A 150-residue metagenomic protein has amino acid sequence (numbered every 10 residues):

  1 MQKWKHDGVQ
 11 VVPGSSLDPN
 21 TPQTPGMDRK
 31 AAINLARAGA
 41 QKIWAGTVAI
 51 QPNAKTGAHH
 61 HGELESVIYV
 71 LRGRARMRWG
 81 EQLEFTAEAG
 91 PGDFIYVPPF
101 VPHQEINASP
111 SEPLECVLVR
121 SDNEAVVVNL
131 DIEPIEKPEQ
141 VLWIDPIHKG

Functional and structural regions predicted by a protein language model:
M1-K42, G57, V127-G150: A short, N-terminal "cap"/entry segment at the start of jelly-roll beta-barrel domains of the cupin/DSBH fold
D28-A31, G46-G62: Conserved short histidine dyad/triad with adjacent acidic residue
R37-A38, E63, Q82, P110-S111: Short strand-connecting beta-turns/loops that link adjacent beta-strands
R37-Q41, Q51-K55, R72-R76, A125: Short, charged/polar surface micro-motifs in flexible loops or helix N-caps
K42-I43, H61, A89, A108-P110: Short glycine/proline-enriched turns and hinge-like loops at secondary-structure junctions
T47-V48, V67, Y96, S111-V128: A short hydrophobic beta-strand segment most commonly corresponding to one strand of the jelly-roll/cupin
Q51-N53, W79, A89-S109, R120-S121: Conserved metal-binding segment of the jelly-roll/cupin
K55, E63-P91, V101: A short beta-strand-loop-beta hairpin characteristic of the jelly-roll/cupin
